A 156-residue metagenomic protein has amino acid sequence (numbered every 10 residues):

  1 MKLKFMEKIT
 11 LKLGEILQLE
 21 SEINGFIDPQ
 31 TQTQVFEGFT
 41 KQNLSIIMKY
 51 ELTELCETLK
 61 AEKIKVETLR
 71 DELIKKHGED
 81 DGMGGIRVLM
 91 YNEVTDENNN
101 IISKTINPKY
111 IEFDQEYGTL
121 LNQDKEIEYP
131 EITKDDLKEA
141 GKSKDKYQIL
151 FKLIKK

Functional and structural regions predicted by a protein language model:
L3-K156: A composition-driven surface/loop motif
